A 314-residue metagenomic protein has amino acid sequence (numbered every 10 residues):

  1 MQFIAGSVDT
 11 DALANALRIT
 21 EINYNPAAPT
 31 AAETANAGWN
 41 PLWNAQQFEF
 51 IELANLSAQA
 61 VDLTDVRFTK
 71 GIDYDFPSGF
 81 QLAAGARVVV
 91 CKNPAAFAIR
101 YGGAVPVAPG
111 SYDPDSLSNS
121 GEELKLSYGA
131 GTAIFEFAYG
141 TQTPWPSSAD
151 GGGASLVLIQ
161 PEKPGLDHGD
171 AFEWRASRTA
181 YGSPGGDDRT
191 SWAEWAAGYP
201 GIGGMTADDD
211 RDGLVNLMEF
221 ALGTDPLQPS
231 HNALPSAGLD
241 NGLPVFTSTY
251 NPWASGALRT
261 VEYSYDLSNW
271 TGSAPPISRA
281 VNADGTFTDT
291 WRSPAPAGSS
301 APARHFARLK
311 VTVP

Functional and structural regions predicted by a protein language model:
Q2-D170, S177-A180, D187-R189, Q228: Activation on beta-sandwich/Ig-like modules and their edge loops
F3-G6, S183-P314: Short, composition-biased motifs enriched in small/polar/acidic residues
W39, D73, V88, A176 (+3 more regions): Solvent-exposed, non-transmembrane amphipathic alpha-helical segments
N40, N44, G140, P146 (+5 more regions): Short linear interaction motif-like sites in intrinsically disordered regions of transcription factors
Q59-L63, E162-W174, G203-G204, L267-R279: Short amphipathic alpha-helical segments with coiled-coil-like heptad repeat character
